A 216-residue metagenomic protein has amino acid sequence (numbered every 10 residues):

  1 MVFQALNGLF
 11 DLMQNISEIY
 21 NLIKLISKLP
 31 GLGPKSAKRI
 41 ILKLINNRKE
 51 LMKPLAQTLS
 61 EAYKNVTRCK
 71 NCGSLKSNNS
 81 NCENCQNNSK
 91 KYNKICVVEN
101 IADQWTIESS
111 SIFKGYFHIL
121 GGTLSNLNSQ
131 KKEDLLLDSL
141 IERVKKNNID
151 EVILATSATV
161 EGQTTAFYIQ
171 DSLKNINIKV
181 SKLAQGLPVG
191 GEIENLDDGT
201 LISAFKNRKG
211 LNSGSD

Functional and structural regions predicted by a protein language model:
M1-L12: N-terminal amphipathic/basic-hydrophobic helices that include classical n-h-c signal peptides and signal-anchor
L12-P30: Extended, structured, electrostatic nucleic-acid-contact surfaces
Q14-I19, K38-C96, N100-Q104: Cys/His-rich Zn2+-binding cysteine-cluster or related metal-binding knuckle/ribbon modules and their
S27, I45, S60, G73 (+8 more regions): Signal for well-folded cores of large energy- and translation-related assemblies
P30, K49, A62, L75 (+3 more regions): Conserved phosphate/pyrophosphate-binding and hydrolysis machinery centered on Walker-type P-loop NTPases, extending
A37, N87-T156: Extended interfacial segments that mediate partner engagement and assembly in macromolecular machines
R48, I141-D216: Long C-terminal interaction/binding lobes of large macromolecular proteins
